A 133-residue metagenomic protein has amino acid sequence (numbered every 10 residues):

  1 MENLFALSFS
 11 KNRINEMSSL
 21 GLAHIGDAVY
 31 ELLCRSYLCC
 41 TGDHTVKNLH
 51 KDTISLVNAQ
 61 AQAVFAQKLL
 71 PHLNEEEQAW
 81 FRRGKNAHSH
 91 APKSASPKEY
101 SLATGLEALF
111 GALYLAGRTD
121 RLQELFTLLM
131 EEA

Functional and structural regions predicted by a protein language model:
M1-A133: Double-stranded RNA-binding/processing signature
